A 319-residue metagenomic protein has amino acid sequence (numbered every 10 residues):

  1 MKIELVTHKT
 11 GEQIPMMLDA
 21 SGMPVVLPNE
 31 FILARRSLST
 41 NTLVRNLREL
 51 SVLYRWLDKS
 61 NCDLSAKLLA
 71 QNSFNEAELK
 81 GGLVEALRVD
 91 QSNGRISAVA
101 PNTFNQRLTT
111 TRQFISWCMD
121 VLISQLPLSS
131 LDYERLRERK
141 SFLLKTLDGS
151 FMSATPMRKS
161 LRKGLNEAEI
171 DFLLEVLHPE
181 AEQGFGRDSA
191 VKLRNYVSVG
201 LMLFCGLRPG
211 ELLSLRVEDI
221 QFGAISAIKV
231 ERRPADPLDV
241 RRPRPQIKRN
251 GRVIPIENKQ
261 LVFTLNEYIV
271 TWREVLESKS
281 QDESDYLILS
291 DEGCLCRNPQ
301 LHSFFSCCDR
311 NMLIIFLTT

Functional and structural regions predicted by a protein language model:
L5-N29, L33-L47, S97-L108, D188-L193 (+3 more regions): Short, low-complexity cationic-aromatic patches
H8-Q13, M23-A34, L50-Y54, T110-W117 (+5 more regions): Short, structured motif recognition centered on aromatic/hydrophobic residues
L27-L43, L50-L147, E180-F185: N-terminal core-binding DNA-recognition domain of tyrosine recombinases/integrases
V121-Q125, M202-A227: Short, charged phosphate-coordinating catalytic segments
F142-H178, D239-K259, S280-D282: DNA breakage-rejoining catalytic core of tyrosine-based enzymes
A168, E175-P209: Basic, Lys/Arg- and aromatic-enriched nucleic-acid-binding interface segment
S214-T264: Conserved tyrosine-mediated DNA breakage-rejoining catalytic core shared by Y-recombinases
E257-T319: Active-site/catalytic core of tyrosine-dependent DNA strand-transfer enzymes
